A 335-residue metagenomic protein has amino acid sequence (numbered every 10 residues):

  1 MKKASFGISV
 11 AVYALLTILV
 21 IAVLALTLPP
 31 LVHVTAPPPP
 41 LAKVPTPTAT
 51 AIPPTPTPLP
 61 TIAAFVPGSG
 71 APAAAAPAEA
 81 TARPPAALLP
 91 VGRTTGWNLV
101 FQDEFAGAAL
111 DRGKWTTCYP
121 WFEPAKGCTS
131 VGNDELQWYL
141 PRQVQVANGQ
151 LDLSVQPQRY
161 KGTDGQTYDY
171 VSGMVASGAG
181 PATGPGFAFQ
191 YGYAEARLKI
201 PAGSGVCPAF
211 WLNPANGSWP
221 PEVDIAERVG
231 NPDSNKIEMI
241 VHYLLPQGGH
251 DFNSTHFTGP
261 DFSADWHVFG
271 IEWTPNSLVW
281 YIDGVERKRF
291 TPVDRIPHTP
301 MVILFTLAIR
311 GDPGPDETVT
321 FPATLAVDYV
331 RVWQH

Functional and structural regions predicted by a protein language model:
M1-T17: N-terminal Sec-pathway targeting helices
S5-V10, G70, G173, G178: Compositionally biased regions
F6-G7, P47, N231: Short amphipathic alpha-helical "recognition" segments used for binding
L16-L24: Single-pass alpha-helical transmembrane signal-anchor segments in small membrane proteins across taxa
L26, L31-V91: Ser/Thr-rich, Proline-interspersed low-complexity disordered segments
E79-H335: GH16 jelly-roll
